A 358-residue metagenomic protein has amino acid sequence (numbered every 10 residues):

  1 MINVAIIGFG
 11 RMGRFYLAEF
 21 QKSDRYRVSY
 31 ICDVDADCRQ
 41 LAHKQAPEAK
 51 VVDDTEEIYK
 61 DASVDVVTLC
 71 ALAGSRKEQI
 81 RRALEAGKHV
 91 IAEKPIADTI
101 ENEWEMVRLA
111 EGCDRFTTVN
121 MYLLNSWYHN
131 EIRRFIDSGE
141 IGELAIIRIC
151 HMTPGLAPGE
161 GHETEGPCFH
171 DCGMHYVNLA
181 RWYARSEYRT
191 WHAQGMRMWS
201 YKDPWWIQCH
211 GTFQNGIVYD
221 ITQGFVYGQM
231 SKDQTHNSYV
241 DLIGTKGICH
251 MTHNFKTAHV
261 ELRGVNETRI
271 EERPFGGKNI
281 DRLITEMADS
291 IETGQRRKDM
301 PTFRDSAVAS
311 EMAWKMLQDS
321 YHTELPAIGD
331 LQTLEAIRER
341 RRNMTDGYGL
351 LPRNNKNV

Functional and structural regions predicted by a protein language model:
M1-A46: N-terminal Rossmann-like dinucleotide-binding module
F15, V34-D37, E272-T285, P301: Active-site loop of classical SDR/Rossmann-like NAD(P)-dependent oxidoreductases, centered on the catalytic Tyr-X3-Lys
Y16, A46-L109: Beta-loop-alpha module in the N-terminal Rossmann-like domain of NAD(P)-dependent dehydrogenases, especially those
R27-S29, T268-P274, S290-V308: Glycine- and charged-residue-rich phosphate/anionic-cofactor binding loop of Rossmann-like
D53, A92, T117-V119, R148 (+2 more regions): Hydrophobic residues in well-ordered beta-strands that form the structural core
G74, A97-A157: A contiguous active-site-proximal alpha/beta segment in oxidoreductase catalytic domains
N120-Y128, H151, G155-H192, W199-W206 (+2 more regions): Mid-domain beta-loop-alpha active-site segment that forms a flexible, acidic cofactor/metal-binding surface
V177-H259, P274, R282-Q295, W314-K315 (+1 more regions): Contiguous beta-strand/loop segments that form the cofactor/metal-binding neighborhood of enzyme cores
